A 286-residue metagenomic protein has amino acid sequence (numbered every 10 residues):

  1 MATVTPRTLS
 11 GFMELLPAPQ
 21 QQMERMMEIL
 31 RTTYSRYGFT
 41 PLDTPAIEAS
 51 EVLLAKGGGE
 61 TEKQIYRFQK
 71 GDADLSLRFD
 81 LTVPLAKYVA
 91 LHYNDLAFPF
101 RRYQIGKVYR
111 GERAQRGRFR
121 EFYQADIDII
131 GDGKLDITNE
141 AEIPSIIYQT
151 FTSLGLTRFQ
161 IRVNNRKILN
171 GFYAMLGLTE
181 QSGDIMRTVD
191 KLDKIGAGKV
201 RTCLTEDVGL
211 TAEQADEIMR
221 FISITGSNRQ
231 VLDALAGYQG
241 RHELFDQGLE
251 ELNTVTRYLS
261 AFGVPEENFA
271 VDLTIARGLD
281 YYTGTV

Functional and structural regions predicted by a protein language model:
M1-Q20, Q69: Auxiliary tRNA-acceptor-end handling modules of aminoacyl-tRNA synthetases
L9-S10, E62-I65, A197, R229-G237: Short acidic (Asp/Glu) and glycine-rich catalytic loops that position anionic groups and cofactors
P19-Y37, E48-E51, D72, T82-D95 (+3 more regions): Positively charged, Gly/Ser-enriched RNA/tRNA-binding surfaces
L42-S76: Polyanion/phosphate-binding surface patch
D43, R67, S76, Q104 (+2 more regions): Structured core elements
T61-D72, G177-T205: Acidic, His- and aromatic-enriched active-site or binding-groove loops in soluble protein domains that engage sugars
Q160-Y173, G177: Glycine-rich, mobile lid/loop segments that gate access to catalytic sites or pores
